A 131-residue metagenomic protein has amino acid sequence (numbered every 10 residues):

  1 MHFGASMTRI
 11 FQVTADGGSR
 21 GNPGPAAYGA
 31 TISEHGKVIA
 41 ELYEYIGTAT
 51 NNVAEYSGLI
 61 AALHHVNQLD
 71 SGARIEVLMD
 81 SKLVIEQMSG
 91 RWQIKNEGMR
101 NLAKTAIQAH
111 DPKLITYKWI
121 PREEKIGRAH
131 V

Functional and structural regions predicted by a protein language model:
A5-V53, H64-Q68: RNase H-like nuclease fold core
G18-N22, I60-R128: RNase H catalytic domain
E55, L59: Short, conserved alpha-helix that lines the donor NDP-sugar binding/gating region of sugar-transfer enzymes
